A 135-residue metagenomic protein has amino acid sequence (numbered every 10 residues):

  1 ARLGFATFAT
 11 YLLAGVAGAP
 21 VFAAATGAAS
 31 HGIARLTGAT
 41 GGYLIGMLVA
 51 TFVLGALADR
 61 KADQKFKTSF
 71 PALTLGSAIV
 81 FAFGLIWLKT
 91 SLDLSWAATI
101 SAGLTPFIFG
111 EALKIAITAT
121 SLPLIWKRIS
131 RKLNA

Functional and structural regions predicted by a protein language model:
A1-F52: Alpha-helical membrane segments and adjacent membrane-interface helices in multi-pass membrane proteins
G4-A9, T40-I45, F66-L75, I86 (+2 more regions): Hydrophobic alpha-helical transmembrane segments
T10-G15, G42, G46, A50 (+8 more regions): Alpha-helical transmembrane segments in multi-pass membrane proteins
A19-A29, W87-S101: Interfacial helix-loop-helix junctions of multi-pass membrane proteins
F52, A56, R60, K89-T90 (+4 more regions): Membrane-interface helix caps of multi-pass small-molecule transporters
L57-I79, A135: Internal alpha-helical transmembrane segments of multi-pass membrane proteins
T68, A78-T90, I108: Active-site rim beta-loop-alpha module in soluble metabolic enzymes
S101-A135: Alpha-helical transmembrane segments and their cytosolic interface
